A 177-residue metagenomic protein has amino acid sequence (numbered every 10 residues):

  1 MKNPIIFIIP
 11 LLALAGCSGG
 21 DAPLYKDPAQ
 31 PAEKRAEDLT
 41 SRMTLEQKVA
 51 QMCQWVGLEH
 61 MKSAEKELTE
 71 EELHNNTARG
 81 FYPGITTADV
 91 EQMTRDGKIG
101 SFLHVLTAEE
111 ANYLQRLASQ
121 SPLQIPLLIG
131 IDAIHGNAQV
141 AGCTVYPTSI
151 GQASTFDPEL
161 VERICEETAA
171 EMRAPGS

Functional and structural regions predicted by a protein language model:
M1-K2, Q47: Generic cytosolic/nucleocytoplasmic N-terminal low-complexity/intrinsically disordered segments
K2-P10: Sec-dependent signal peptide recognition, specifically the positively charged N-region followed immediately by
P10-L12, K98: Short, intrinsically disordered, low-complexity terminal segments
A15-G16: C-terminal motif of bacterial Sec signal peptides marking the signal peptidase cleavage site
D21-S177: N-terminal beta-rich core of secreted/periplasmic extracellular enzymes
